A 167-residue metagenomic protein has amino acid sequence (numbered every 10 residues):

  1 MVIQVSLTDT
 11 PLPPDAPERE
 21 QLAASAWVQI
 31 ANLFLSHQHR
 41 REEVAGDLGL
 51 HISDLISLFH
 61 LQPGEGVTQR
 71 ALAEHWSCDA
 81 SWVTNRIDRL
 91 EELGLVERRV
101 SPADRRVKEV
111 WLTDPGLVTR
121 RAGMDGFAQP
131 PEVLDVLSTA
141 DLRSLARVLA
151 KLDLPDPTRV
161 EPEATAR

Functional and structural regions predicted by a protein language model:
M1-L48, R167: N-terminal leader segment of winged-helix/HTH proteins
S6, Q38, D88-A150: Charged, amphipathic alpha-helical coiled-coil/dimerization segments
L22, A26, R40, S53-D54 (+2 more regions): N-terminal positioning helix adjacent to the helix-turn-helix/winged-helix DNA-binding module
W27, A31, L35, S77 (+2 more regions): Short amphipathic alpha-helical segments with heptad-repeat character
A31-F34, F59-P63, M124, A150: Short, locally clustered residues in the helix-turn-helix/winged-helix DNA-binding domain
L35-W82: N-terminal helix-turn-helix DNA-binding core of bacterial DNA-binding proteins
A140-R167: Exposed, interaction-prone assembly regions rather than primary DNA-binding/catalytic cores
